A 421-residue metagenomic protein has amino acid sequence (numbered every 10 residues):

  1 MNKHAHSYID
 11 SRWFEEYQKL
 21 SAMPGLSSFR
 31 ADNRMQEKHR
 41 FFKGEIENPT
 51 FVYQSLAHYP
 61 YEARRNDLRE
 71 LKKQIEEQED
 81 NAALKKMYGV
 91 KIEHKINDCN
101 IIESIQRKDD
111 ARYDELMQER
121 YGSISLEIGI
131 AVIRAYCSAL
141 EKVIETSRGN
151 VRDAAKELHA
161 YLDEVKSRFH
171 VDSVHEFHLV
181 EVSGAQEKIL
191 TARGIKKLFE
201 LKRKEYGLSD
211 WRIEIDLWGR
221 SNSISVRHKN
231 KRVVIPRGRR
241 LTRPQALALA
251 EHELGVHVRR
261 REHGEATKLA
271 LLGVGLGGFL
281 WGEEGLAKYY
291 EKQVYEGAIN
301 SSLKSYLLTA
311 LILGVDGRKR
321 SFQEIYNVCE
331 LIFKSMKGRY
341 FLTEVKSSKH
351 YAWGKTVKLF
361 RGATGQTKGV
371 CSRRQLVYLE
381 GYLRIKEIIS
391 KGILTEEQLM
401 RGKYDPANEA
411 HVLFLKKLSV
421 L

Functional and structural regions predicted by a protein language model:
M1-K156: N-terminal low-structure segments adjacent to metalloprotease catalytic domains across cellular compartments
H58-R64, L68, P244, R259-E283: Post-HEXXH active-site segment of zinc metalloproteases
A82-L241: Contiguous, non-catalytic segments that form substrate-binding/exosite surfaces or channel walls
I195, W218-R220, V233-I235, F279 (+3 more regions): Primarily short, surface-exposed interaction patches in extracytoplasmic proteins
L201-D210, H257-E265, Y289-S301, K391: Secondary-structure boundary elements
Q245-R259: Short alpha-helix carrying the canonical HExxH Zn2+-binding catalytic motif
G273-G317, G381: Post-HExxH zinc-binding segment in Zn-dependent metallohydrolases
S301-L421: Conserved alpha-helical "signature site" that marks functionally important helical segments or helix/loop junctions
